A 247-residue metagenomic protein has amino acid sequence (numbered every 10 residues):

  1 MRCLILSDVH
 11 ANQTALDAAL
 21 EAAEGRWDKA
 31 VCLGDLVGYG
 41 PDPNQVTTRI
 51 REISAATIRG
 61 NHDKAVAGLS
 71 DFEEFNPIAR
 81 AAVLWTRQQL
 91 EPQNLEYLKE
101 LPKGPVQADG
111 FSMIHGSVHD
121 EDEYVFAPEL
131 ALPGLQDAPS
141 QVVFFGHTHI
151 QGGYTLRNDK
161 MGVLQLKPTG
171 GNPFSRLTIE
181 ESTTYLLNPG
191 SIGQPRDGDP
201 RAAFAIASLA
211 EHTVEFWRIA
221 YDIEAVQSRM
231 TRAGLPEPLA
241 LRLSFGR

Functional and structural regions predicted by a protein language model:
R2-H10, G110-S117, L186-G190: Active-site-proximal beta-strand elements of phosphoester/diester hydrolases
R2-L95, K99: Core catalytic region of metal-dependent phosphoesterases/phosphodiesterases, especially metallo-beta-lactamase-like
I5, T57, V143, L186-N188 (+1 more regions): Conserved beta-strand scaffold positions in the cores of enzyme catalytic domains, especially in NTP/NDP-utilizing
H10-A15, G38-G40, H62-A67, P105-V106 (+4 more regions): Active-site environment of divalent metal-dependent phosphoester hydrolases
E21-A23, T47-I50, E74-F75, L130-A131 (+2 more regions): Glycine-rich, phosphate-binding/catalytic loops in enzymes
A23-W27, Q88-L156, M161-G162, R247: His/acidic metal-ligating clusters that form di-metal
C32, L36-G38, I58, I114 (+3 more regions): Short glycine/serine/threonine-biased micro-segments
N158-R247: Acidic, His/Gly-rich catalytic cores of divalent-metal-dependent hydrolytic chemistry
